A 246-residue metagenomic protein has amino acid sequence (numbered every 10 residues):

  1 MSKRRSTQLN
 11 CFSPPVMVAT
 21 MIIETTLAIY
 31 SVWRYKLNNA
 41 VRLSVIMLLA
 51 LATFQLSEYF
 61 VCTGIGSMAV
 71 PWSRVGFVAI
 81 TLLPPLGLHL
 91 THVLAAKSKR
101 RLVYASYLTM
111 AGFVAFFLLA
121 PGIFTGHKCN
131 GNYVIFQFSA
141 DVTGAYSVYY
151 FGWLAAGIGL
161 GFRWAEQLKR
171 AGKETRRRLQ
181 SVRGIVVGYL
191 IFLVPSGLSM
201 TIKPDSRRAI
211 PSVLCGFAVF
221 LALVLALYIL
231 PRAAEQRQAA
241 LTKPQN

Functional and structural regions predicted by a protein language model:
S2-K3, E24-S31, F54-G64, V194-M200: Membrane-embedded alpha-helical segments in integral membrane proteins
S2-S6, W72, L88-H92, E166 (+2 more regions): Carboxylate-rich, polar loop motifs that coordinate divalent cations or form catalytic acidic clusters
L9-E24, L37-I123, N130, Q137-G157 (+2 more regions): Individual alpha-helical transmembrane segments in multi-pass integral membrane proteins
P14, I46, T175-N246: Interfacial "cap-and-anchor" motif at the non-cytosolic start of specific transmembrane alpha-helices
T26-Y30, L86-V93, Y150-E174, A222-R232: Alpha-helical transmembrane segments in multipass membrane proteins, preferentially the mid-helix core
Y35-N39, G66-P71, L94-R101, L160-V182 (+1 more regions): Transmembrane alpha-helical segments that serve as helix-helix packing and pore/cofactor-lining elements in multipass
G87-L88, F124, L198, A234: A generic alpha-helix propensity feature with a strong bias for hydrophobic helices
